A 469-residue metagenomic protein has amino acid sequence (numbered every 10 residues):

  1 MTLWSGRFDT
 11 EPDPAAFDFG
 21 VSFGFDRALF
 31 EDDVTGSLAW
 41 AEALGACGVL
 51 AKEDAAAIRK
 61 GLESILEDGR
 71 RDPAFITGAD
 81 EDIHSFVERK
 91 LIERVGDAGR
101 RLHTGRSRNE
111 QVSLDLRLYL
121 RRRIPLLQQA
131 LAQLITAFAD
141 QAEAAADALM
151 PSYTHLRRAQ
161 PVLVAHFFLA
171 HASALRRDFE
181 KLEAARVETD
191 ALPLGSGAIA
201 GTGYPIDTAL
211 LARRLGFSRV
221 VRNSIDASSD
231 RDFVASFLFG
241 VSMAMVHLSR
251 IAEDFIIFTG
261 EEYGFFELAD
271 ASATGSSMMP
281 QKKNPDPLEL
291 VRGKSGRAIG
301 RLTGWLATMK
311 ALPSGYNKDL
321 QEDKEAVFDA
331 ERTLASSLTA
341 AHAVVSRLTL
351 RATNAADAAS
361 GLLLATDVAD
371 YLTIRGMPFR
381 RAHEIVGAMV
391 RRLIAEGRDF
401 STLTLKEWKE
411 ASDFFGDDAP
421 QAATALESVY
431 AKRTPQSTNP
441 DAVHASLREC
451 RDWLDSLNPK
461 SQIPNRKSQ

Functional and structural regions predicted by a protein language model:
M1-D32, G36, D97-A98, G264 (+2 more regions): Glycine-rich cofactor/substrate-binding loops
M1-G201, I206-T208, T274-G275, L290 (+4 more regions): A helix-coil-helix interface module used to build multimeric assemblies and to scaffold catalytic/cofactor sites
W40, G61-D68, K90, R94 (+17 more regions): Generic, well-ordered alpha-helical scaffold segments in large soluble proteins
E42-L50, Y119, H166, A235-M243 (+1 more regions): Short, well-ordered beta-strand elements within core beta-sheets of diverse protein domains
V49-L50, F217, M377, R398: Helix N-cap/coil-helix junction residues
A57-K60, I225-D230, I385-M389, T424-E427: Short linear loop/turn motifs
L116-I124, Q129, E143, P151 (+3 more regions): Charged, flexible cofactor/metal-binding loops and thiol motifs
K460-P464: Charged/polar low-complexity intrinsically disordered segments
